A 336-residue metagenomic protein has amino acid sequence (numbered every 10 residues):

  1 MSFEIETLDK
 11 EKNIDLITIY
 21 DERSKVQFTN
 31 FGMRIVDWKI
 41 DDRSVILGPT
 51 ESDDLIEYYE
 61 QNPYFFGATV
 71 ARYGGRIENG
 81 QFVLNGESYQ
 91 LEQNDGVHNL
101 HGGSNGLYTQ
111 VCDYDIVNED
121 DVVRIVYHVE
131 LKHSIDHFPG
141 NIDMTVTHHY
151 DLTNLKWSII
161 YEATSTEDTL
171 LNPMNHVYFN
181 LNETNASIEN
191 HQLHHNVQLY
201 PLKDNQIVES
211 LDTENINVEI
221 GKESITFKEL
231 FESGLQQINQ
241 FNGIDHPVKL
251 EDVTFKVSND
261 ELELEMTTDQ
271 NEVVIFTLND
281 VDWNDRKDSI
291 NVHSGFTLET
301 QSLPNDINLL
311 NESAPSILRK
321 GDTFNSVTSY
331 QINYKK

Functional and structural regions predicted by a protein language model:
M1-K336: An exposed, glycine/acidic-rich loop-and-rim segment of catalytic or binding clefts
